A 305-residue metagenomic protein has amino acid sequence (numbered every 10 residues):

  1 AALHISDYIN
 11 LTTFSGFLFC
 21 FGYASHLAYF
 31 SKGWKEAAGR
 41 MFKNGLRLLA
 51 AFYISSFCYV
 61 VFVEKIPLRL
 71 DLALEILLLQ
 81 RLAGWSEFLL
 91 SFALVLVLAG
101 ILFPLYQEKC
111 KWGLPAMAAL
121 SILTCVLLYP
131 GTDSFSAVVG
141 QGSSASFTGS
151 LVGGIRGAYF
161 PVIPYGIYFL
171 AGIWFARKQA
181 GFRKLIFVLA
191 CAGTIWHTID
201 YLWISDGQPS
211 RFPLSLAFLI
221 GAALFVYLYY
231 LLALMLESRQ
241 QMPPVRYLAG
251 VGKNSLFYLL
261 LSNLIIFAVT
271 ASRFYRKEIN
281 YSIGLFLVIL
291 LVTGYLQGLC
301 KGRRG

Functional and structural regions predicted by a protein language model:
A1-G305: Alpha-helical transmembrane segments and their immediate juxtamembrane cytosolic regions
